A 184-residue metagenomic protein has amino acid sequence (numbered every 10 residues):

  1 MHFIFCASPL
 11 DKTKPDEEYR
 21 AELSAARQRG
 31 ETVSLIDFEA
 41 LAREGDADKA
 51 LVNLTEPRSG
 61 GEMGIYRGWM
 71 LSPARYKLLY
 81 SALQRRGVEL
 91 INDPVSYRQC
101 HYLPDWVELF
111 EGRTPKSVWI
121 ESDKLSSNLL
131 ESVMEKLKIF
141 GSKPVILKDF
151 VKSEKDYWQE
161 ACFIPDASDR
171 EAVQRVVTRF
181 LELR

Functional and structural regions predicted by a protein language model:
M1-I91, D105, S126-N128: ATP-binding N-terminal substructure of ATP-dependent carboxylate-amine bond-forming enzymes
H2-L10, R58-S59, Q84-G87, P94-R184: Active-site nucleotide/adenylate-binding loops and adjacent lid/helix of ATP-dependent enzymes
